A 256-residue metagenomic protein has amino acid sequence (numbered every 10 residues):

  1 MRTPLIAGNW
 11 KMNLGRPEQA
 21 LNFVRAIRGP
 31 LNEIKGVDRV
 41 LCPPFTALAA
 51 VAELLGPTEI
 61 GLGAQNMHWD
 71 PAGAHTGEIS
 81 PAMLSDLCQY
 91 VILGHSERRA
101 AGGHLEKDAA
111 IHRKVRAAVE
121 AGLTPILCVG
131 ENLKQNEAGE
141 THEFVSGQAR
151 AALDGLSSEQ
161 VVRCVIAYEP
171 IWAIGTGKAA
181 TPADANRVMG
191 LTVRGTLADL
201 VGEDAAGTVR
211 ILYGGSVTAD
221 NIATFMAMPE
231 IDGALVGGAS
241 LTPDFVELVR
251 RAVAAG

Functional and structural regions predicted by a protein language model:
M1-G256: Active-site loop-to-helix "anion-binding N-cap" substructures in soluble metabolic enzymes
